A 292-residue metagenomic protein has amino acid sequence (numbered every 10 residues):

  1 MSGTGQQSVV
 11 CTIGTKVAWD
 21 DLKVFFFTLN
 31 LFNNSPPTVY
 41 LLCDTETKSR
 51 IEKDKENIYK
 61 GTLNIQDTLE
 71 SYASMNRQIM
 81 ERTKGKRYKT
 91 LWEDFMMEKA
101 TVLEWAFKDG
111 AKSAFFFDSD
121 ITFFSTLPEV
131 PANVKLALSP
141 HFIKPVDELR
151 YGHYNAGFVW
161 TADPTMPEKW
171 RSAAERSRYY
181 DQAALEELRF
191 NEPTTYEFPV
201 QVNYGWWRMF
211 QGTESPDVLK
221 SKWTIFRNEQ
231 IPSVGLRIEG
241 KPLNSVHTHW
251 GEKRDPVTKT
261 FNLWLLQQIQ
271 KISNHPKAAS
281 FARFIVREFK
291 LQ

Functional and structural regions predicted by a protein language model:
M1-R82, K108-A111, L265, S273-Q292: N-terminal anchoring/stem segment of glycosyltransferases
K16-A18, E46-K48, I121-F123, F142-P145 (+4 more regions): Short, solvent-exposed loop/turn segments at secondary-structure junctions
D20-K23, M97-T101, Y179-E187: A structural signal for well-ordered alpha-helical segments within the folded catalytic domains of diverse enzymes
L22-K23, F27, T68-Q78, P145-Y154 (+2 more regions): Short, charged, surface-exposed secondary-structure boundary motifs
N64-L91, F210-P232: Charged, glycine/proline-rich intrinsically disordered loops and linkers
D94-E148: GT-A fold catalytic core of metal-dependent nucleotide-sugar glycosyltransferases, centered on the diacidic
F124-L188: Conserved catalytic core of nucleotide-sugar-dependent glycosyltransferases
T161-F261: Catalytic core and acceptor-binding pocket of nucleotide-sugar-dependent glycosyltransferases
